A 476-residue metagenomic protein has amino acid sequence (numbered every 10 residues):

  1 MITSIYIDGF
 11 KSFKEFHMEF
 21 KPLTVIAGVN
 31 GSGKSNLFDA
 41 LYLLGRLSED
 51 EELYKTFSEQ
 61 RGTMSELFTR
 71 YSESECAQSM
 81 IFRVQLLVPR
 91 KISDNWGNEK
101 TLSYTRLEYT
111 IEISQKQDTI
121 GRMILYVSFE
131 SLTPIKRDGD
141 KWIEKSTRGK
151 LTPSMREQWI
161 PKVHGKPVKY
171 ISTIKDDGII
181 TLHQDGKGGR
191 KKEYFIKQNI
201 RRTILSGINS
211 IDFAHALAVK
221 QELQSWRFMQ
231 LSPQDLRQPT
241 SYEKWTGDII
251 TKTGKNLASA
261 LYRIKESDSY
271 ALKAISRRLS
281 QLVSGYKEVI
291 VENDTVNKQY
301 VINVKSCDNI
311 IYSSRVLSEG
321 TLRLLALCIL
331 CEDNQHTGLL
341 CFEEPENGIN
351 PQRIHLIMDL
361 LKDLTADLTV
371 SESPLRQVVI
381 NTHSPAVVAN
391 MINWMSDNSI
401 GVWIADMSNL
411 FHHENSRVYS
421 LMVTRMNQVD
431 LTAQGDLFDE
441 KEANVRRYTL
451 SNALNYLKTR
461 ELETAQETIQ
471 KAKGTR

Functional and structural regions predicted by a protein language model:
M1-D50, A271-A274, R278, G285-A453: Switch/communication elements of ASCE P-loop NTPase nucleotide-binding domains
G9, V84-I92, P134-K136, V304-D308: Short acidic, glycine-rich loop/turn motifs
D39-E108, E112-G121: Conserved P-loop NTP-binding catalytic core
M80, L107, Q224-S225, D397-I400: Short glycine-/polar-rich loops that comprise or flank the Walker A/P-loop and associated switch/sensor motifs
M80-F82, R227, K298-Y300: Short beta-strand micro-motifs in enzyme catalytic cores
P89-K91, P233-Q238, L410-H412: Short, acidic Gly/Pro/Ser/Thr-rich loop/turn segments
N95-K273: Electropositive, glycine-dotted interaction segments that contact anionic polymers or phosphate-rich ligands
F438-R476: C-terminal alpha-helical "lid" subdomain
